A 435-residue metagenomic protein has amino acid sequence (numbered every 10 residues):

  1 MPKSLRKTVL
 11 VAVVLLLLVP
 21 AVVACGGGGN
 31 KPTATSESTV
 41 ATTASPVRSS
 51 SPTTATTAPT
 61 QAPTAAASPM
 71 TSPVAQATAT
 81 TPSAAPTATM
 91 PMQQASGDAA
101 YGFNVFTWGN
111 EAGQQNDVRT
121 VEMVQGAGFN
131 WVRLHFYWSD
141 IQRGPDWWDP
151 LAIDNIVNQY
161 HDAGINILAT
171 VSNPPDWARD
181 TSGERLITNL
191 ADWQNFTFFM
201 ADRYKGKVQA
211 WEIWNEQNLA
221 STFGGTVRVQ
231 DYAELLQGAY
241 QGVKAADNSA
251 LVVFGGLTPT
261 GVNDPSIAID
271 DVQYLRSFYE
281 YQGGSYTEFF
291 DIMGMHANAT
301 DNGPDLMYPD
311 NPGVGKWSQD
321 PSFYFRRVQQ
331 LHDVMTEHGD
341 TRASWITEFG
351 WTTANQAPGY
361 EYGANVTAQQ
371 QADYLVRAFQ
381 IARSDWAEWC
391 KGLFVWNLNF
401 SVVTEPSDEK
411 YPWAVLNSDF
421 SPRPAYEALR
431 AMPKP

Functional and structural regions predicted by a protein language model:
M1-K31: Sec-dependent N-terminal signal peptides
L17-L18, C25, N30-A95: Ser/Thr-rich, Proline-interspersed low-complexity disordered segments
P32, P91, W148, L168 (+7 more regions): Aromatic-rich peripheral "rim/lid" segments of glycoside hydrolase catalytic domains that contact and position glycan
P86-N130, H135-Y137: Boundary/entry segment of secreted carbohydrate-active catalytic domains
A99-V105, V132-L134, I167-V171, W211-I213 (+4 more regions): Hydrophobic faces of well-ordered beta-strands that scaffold small-molecule active sites in alpha/beta enzyme cores
E111-G126, L190-M200, A268-Q282, A372-I381: Short, acidic/polar
M123-D264, T300, W351-A354, N399-E405: Substrate-binding cleft and catalytic face of glycoside hydrolase catalytic domains, especially the flexible beta-alpha
Q194, V229-N365, V415: Noncatalytic carbohydrate-binding groove/subsite architecture in carbohydrate-active enzymes
